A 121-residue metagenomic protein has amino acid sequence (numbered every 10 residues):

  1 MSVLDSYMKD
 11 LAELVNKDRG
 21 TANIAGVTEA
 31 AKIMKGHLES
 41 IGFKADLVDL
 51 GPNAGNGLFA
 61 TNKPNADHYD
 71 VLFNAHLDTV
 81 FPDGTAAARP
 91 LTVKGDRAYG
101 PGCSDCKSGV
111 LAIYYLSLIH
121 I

Functional and structural regions predicted by a protein language model:
M1-P101: Acidic/His- and Gly-rich active-site-bordering loop/insert found across diverse amide/peptide-bond hydrolases
G102-L116: Active-site alpha-helical elements of protease catalytic centers
I119-I121: Conserved small/polar residues in nucleotide/adenosyl-binding loops
